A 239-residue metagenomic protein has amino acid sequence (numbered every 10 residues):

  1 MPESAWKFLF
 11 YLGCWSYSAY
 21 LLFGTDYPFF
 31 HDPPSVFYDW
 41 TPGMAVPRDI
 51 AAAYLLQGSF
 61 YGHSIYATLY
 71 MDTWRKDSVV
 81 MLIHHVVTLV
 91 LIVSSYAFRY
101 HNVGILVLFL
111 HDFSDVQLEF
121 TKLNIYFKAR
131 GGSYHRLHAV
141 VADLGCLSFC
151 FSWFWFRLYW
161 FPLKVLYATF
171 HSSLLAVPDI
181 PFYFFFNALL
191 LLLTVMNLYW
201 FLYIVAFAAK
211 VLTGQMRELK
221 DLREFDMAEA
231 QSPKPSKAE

Functional and structural regions predicted by a protein language model:
M1-N102, I125-F154, F161-T194, Y199-E239: Membrane-helix and juxtamembrane interface regions of eukaryotic multi-pass membrane proteins
I105: Peri-catalytic substrate-binding/gating loops that frame the active-site cleft of hydrolases
L110-T121: Alpha-helical transmembrane segments and their membrane-interface exit regions
